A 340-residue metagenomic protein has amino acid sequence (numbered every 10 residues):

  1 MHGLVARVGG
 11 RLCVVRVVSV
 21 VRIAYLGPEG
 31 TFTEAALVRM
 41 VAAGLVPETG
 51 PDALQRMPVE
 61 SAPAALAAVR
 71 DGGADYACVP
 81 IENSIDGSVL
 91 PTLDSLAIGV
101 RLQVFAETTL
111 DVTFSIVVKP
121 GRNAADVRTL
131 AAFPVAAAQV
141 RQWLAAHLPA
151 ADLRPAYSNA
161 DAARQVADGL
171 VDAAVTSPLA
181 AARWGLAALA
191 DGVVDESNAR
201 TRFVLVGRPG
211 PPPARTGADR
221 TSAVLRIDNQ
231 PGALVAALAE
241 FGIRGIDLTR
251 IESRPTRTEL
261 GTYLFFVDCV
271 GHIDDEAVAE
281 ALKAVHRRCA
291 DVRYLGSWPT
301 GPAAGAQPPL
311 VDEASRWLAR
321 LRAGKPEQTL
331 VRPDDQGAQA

Functional and structural regions predicted by a protein language model:
H2-A340: Domain-level signature for soluble enzymes in the chorismate/prephenate branch of the shikimate pathway
